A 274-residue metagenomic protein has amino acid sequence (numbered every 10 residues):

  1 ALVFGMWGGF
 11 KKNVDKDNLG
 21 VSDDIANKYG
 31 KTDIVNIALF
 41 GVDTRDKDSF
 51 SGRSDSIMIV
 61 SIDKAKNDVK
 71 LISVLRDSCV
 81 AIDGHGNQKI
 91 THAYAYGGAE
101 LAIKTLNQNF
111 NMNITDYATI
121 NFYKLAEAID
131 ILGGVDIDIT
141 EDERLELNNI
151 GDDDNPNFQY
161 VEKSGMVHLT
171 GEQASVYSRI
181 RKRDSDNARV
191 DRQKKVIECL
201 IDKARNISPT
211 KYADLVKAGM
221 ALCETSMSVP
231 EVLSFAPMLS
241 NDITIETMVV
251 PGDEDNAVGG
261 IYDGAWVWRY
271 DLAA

Functional and structural regions predicted by a protein language model:
A1-N67, S234, S240: Entry/capping segment at the start of metal-dependent catalytic domains with acidic active-site entry clusters
Y29, F50, D130-K211: Flexible, polar/acidic helix-loop-strand segments at domain edges
G30-N36, V42, S49-R53, D83 (+7 more regions): Solvent-exposed, acidic/flexible segments
T32-V35, G52-I57, K66-V74, H85 (+7 more regions): Extracytoplasmic
D46-S49, Q88-Y96, N111-D116, S164 (+4 more regions): Second-shell loop/turn segments in exported
K47, S78-I82, G86, L222-A274: C-terminal solvent-exposed extensions
S54-S56, N87, T91, A99-N107 (+8 more regions): Extracytoplasmic/secreted envelope proteins and their assembly/folding machinery, especially bacterial periplasmic
Y96-F158, S226-V232: Amphipathic, coiled-coil-like alpha-helical scaffolding segments used for oligomerization/assembly
